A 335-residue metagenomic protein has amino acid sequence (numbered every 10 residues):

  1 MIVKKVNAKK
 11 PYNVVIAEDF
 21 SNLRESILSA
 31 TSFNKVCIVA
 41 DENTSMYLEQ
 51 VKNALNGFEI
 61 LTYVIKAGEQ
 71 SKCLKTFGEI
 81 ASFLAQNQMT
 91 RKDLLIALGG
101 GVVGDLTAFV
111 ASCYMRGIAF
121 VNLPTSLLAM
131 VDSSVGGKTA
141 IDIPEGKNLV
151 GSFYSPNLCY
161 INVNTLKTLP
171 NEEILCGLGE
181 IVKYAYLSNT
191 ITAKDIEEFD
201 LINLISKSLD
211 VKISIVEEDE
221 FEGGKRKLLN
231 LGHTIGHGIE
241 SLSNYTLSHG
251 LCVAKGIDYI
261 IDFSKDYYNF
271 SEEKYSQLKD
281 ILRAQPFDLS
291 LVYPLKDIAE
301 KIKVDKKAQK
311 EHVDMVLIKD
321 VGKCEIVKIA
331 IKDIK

Functional and structural regions predicted by a protein language model:
M1-L94: ATP/NTP phosphate-donor binding region
P11-V15, F109-F199: A glycine/threonine-rich phosphate-anchoring loop and its flanking beta-alpha core in nucleotide/phosphate-binding
L61-Y63, I96, V121-L123, L158-I161 (+1 more regions): Hydrophobic/aromatic beta-strand patches that form the interior of the parallel beta-sheet core in alpha/beta enzyme
E79-L98, T107-N122: Non-catalytic interfacial helical region
V102-A108, G238: Short glycine/serine/threonine-rich phosphate/pyrophosphate-binding segments that cradle anionic phosphate groups
G179-I181, E272-K335: C-terminal charged capping/lid subdomain of soluble metabolic enzymes
D195-K296: Active-site segments that bind and position negatively charged phosphate/pyrophosphate groups
